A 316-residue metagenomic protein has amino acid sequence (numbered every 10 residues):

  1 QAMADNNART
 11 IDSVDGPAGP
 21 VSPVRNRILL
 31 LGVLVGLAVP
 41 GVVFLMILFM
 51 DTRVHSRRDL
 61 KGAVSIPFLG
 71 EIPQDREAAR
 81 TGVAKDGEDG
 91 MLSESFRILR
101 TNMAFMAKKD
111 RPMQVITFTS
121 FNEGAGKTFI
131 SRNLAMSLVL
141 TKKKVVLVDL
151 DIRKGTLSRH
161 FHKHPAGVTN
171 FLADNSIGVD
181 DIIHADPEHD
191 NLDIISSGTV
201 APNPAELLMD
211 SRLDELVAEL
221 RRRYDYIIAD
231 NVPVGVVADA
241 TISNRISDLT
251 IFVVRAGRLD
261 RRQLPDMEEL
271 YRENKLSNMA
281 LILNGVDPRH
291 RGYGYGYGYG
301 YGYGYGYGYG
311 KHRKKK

Functional and structural regions predicted by a protein language model:
Q1-S13, A18, R57: Non-transmembrane alpha-helical coiled-coil
A8, N191-L192, M279: Short, conserved active-site loop motifs that form the nucleotide-linked donor/cofactor pocket
G16-L29: Membrane-interface helix-start motif
R27-V146, L150-D181, D186, P202-A205 (+3 more regions): Short boundary/hinge segments that flank catalytic cores
T117, I194-S196, I228, I251-V253 (+1 more regions): Structural motif
K143, R159, E188, T199 (+2 more regions): Cytosolic nucleotide-binding catalytic cores of signal-transduction proteins
V168-N170, I194-D239: Switch II (G3) loop of P-loop NTPases
R222, V234-G257: Inter-motif core of Ras-like GTPase G domains
